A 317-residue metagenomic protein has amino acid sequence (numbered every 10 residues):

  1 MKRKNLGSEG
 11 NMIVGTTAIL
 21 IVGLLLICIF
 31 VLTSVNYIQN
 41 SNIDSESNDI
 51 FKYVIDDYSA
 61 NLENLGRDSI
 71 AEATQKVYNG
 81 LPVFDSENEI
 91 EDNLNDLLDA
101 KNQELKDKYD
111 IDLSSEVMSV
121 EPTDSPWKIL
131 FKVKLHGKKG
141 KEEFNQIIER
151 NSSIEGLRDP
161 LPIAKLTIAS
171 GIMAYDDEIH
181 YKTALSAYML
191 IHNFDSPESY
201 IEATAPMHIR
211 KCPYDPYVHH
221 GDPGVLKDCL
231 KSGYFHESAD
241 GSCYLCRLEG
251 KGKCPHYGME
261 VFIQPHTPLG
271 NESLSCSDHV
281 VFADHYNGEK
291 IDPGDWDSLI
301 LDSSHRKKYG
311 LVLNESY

Functional and structural regions predicted by a protein language model:
M1-V22: Glycine-centered recognition micro-motifs in short, flexible terminal segments and loops
I27-Y317: Long, compositionally biased, intrinsically disordered regions
